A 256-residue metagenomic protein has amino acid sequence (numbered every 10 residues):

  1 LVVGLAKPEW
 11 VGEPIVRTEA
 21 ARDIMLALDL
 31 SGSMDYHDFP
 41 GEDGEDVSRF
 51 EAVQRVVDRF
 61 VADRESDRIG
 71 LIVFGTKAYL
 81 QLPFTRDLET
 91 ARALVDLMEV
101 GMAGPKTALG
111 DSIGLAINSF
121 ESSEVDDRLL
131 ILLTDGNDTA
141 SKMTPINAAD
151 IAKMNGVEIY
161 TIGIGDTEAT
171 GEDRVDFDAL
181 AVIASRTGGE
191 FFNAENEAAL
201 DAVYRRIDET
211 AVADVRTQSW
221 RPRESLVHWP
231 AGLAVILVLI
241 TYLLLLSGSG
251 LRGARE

Functional and structural regions predicted by a protein language model:
L1-M25, L30-D58: An amphipathic, basic-hydrophobic helix/alpha-beta surface used to engage anionic, phosphate-rich ligands or surfaces
L1-V16, A213-E256: C-terminal signal-anchor/stop-transfer transmembrane helix together with its immediate cytosolic, Lys/Arg-enriched
E19-M25, R55, R64-I69, Y79 (+4 more regions): Extracytoplasmic
D23-S33, A52, R59, R68-F74 (+6 more regions): Soluble periplasmic/extracytoplasmic beta-strand elements of cell-envelope proteins
Y36, E65-L97, I117-E121, A169-V182 (+1 more regions): Short beta-strand-loop
P40-V47, V57, A78-Q81, L97-K106 (+3 more regions): Second-shell loop/turn segments in exported
G104-T107, N118, D127-L129, G136-R186 (+1 more regions): VWA/integrin I-like adhesion module and closely mimicked acidic/polar interface patches used
I183, A194-L226: Juxtamembrane amphipathic/hinge helix adjacent to a transmembrane helix
